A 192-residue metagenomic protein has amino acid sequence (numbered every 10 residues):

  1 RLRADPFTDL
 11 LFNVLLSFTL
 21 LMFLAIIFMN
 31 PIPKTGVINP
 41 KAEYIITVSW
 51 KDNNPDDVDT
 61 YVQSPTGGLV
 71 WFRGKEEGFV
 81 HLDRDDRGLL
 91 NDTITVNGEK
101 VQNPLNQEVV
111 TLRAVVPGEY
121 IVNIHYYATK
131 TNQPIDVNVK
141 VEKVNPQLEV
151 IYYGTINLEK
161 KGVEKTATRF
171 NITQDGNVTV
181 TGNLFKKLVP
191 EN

Functional and structural regions predicted by a protein language model:
R1-L16: N-terminal Sec-pathway targeting helices
T19-N192: Intrinsic-disorder/low-complexity signal
